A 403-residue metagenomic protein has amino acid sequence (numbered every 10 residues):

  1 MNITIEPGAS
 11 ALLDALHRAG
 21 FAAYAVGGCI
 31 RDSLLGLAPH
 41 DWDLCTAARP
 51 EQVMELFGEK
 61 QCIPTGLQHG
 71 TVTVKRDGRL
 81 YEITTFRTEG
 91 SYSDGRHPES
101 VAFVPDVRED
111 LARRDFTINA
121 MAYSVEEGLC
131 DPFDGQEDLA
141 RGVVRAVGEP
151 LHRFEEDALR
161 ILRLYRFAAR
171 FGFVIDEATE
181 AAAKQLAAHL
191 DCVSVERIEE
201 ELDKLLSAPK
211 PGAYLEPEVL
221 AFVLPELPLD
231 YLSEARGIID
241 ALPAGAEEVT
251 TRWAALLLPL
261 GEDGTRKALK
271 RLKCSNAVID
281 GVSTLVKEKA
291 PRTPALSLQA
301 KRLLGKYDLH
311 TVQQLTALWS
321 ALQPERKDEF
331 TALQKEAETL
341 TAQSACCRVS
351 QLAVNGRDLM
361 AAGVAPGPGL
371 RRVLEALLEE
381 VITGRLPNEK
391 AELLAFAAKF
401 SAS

Functional and structural regions predicted by a protein language model:
M1-S403: Catalytic cores of the polymerase beta-like nucleotidyltransferase superfamily and closely associated nucleotide
